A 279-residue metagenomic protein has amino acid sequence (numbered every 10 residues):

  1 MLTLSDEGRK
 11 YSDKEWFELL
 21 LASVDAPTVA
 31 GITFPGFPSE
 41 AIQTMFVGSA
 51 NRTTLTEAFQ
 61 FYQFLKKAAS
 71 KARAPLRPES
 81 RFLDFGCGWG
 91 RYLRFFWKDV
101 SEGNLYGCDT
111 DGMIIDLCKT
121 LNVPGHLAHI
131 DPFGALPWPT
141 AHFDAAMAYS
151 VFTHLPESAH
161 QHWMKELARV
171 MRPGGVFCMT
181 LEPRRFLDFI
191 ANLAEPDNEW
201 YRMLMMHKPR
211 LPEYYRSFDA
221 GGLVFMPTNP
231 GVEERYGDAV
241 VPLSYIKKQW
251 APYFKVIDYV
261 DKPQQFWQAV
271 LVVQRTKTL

Functional and structural regions predicted by a protein language model:
L2-P78, G88-A135, E157-H162, C178-L279: Class I (Rossmann-like) S-adenosyl-L-methionine-dependent methyltransferase catalytic domain, capturing the SAM-binding
R81, N104, H142-D144: Structural signature of beta-strand start/N-cap positions in the alpha/beta core of ABC transporter nucleotide-binding
D84: Class I SAM-dependent methyltransferase core
A135-A146: A short acidic, Gly/Pro-enriched loop at the edge of an enzyme's catalytic core that lines a small-molecule cofactor
A145-S158: A short SAM/SAH-binding and catalytic strip from SAM-dependent methyltransferases
Q161-P173: A short glycine-rich, Lys/Arg-flanked "PGG" loop and its adjoining helix->strand segment in the class I
